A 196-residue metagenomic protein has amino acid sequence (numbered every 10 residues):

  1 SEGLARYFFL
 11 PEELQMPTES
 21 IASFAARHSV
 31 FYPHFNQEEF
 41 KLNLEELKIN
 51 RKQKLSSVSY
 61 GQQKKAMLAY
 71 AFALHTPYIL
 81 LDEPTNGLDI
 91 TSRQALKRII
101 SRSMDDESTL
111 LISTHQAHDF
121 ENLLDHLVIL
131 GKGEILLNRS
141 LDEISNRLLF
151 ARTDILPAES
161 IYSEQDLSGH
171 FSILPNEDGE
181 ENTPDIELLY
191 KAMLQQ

Functional and structural regions predicted by a protein language model:
S1-E2: ABC ATPase NBD Q-loop/coupling interface
A5-A66: ABC-family P-loop ATPase nucleotide-binding domains
H75: Conserved catalytic motifs of ABC-family nucleotide-binding domains
I79-E83: Catalytic Walker B motif of ABC-type/P-loop ATPase nucleotide-binding domains
T85-D89: Short loop immediately C-terminal to the Walker-B catalytic DE motif in ABC-type ATPase nucleotide-binding domains
A95-L111, H115-I173: ABC transporter nucleotide-binding domain
Y162-Q196: C-terminal coupling/interaction segments
